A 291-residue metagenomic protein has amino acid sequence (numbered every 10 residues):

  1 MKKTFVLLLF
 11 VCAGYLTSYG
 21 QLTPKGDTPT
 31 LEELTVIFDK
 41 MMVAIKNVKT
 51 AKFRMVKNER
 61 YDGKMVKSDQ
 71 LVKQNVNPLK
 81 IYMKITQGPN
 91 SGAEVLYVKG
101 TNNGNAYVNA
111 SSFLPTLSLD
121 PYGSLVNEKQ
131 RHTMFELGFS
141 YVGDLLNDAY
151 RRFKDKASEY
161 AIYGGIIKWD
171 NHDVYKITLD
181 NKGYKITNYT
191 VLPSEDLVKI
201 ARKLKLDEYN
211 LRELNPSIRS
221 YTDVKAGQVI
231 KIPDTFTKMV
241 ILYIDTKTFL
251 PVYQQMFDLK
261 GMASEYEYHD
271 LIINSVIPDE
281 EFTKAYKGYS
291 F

Functional and structural regions predicted by a protein language model:
T4-A13: Sec-dependent N-terminal signal peptides
A13-Y19: C-terminal segment of classical bacterial N-terminal signal peptides
L22-I37, K46-N47, K57, M65-V66 (+3 more regions): Flexible, processing/modification-adjacent segments and terminal tails in exported/periplasmic/extracellular proteins
V43-D62, K80-Y82: A short, Trp-centered hydrophobic/proline-enriched beta-strand micro-motif
T50-K52, V76-Y82, W169-Y175, T237 (+2 more regions): Coil-to-beta-strand transition motifs
M65-D69, N90-E94, I186, F236-V240 (+2 more regions): Short, surface-exposed coil-to-beta transition loops
K182-E208, K225-V229: Primarily a LysM-type cell-wall glycan-binding module
D234-L242, T246-F291: Acidic, serine/threonine-rich low-complexity disordered tracts
